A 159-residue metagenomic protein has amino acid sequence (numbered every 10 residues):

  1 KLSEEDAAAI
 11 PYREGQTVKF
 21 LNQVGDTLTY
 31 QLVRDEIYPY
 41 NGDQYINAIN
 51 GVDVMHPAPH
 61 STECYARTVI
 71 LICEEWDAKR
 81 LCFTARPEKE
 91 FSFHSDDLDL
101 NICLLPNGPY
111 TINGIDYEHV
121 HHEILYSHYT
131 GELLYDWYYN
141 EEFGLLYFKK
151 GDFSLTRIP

Functional and structural regions predicted by a protein language model:
K1-P159: Conserved functional acidic sites
